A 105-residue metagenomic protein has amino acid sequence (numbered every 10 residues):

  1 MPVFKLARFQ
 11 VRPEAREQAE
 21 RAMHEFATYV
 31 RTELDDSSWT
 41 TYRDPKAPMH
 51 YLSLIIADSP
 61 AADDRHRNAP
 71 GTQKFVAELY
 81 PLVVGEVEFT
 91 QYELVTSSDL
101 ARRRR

Functional and structural regions predicted by a protein language model:
M1-P2, S38-M49, F75-R105: Glycine-rich beta-strand-turn "strand-cap" elements at beta-sheet edges
P2-F9, L52: Active-site-flanking beta-strand signature of metal-NTP-handling nucleotidyl enzymes and homologous cyclase-like
K5-A7, R16, F26: Short, structured interface segments that constitute the first stable element of a domain
Q10, Y42, L54-I56: Short hydrophobic/aromatic beta-strand micro-patches that form the beta-sheet surface supporting nucleotide- or nucleic
Q10-R21: Short, surface-exposed ligand-recognition loops at beta-strand->loop->(often short) alpha-helix junctions that present
V11-P13, A57-S59, E93-T96: Non-catalytic surface loops within mature trypsin-like serine protease
A15, M49, A62: Short phosphate-engaging motifs
E25-S38, I56-T90: An amphipathic, aromatic/His-enriched active-site/gating alpha helix that lines ligand/cofactor pockets
